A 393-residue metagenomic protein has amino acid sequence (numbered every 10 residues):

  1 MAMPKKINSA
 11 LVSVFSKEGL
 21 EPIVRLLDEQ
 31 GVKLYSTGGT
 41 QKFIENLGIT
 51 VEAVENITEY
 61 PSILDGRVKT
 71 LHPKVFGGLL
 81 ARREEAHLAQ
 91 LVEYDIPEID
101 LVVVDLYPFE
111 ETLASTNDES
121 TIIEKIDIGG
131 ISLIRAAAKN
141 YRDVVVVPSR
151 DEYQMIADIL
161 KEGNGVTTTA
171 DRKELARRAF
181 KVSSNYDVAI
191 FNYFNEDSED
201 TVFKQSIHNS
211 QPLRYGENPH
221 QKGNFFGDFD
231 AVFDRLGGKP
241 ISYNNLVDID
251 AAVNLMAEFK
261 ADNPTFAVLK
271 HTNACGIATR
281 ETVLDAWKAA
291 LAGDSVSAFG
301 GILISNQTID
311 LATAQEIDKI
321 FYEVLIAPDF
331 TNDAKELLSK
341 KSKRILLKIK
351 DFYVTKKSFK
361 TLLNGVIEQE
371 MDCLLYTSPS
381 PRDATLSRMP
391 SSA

Functional and structural regions predicted by a protein language model:
A2-S36, T40-V54: N-terminal glycine-/serine-/threonine-rich phosphate-binding loop
S13, L80, V102-Y107, V147-P148 (+3 more regions): Short beta-strand segments
V32-Y35, T50-Y60, V102, V145-V146 (+2 more regions): Short hydrophobic/aromatic-enriched beta-strand-loop microsegments
G39-F109: Glycine-rich nucleotide/cofactor/substrate-binding loop typically near the N-terminus or early in the first domain
V104-T121, I128, S132-V166, L374-L375: A short, charged helix-loop
D151-I159, T167-E336, K341-D372: Active-site loops and adjacent core secondary-structure elements that bind or stabilize anionic groups
Y376-P381: Conserved small/polar residues in nucleotide/adenosyl-binding loops
R388-A393: Hydrophobic alpha-helical segments, chiefly the membrane-spanning helices and signal/signal-anchor peptides
